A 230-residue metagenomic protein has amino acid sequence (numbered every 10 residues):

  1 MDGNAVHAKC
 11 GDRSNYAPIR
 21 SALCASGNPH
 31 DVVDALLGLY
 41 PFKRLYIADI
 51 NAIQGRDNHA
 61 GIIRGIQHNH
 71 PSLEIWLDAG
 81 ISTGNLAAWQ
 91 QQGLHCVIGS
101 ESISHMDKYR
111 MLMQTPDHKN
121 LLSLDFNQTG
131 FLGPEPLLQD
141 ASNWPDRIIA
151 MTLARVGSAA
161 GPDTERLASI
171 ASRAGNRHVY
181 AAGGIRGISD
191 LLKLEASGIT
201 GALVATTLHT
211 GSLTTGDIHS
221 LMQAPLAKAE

Functional and structural regions predicted by a protein language model:
M1, L45-I47, L73-A79, C96-I98 (+4 more regions): Hydrophobic faces of well-ordered beta-strands that scaffold small-molecule active sites in alpha/beta enzyme cores
M1-A22, N85-A87, Q91-S158: Conserved anion-binding
S26-K43: A short, N-terminal amphipathic alpha-helix
A35-L36, G65, A88, K193 (+1 more regions): Well-formed, non-transmembrane alpha-helical positions, independent of function
R44-N58, M151-S158: Glycine-rich, proline-tolerant flexible connector loops at the mouths of alpha/beta enzymes
D57-R64, L132-Q139, A160-S169, H219: Charged helix-capping and loop-helix junction motifs
N69, E74-C96, H105, L112 (+2 more regions): Catalytic cores of alpha/beta
K108-T115, L192-E230: C-terminal helical cap(s) of enzyme catalytic domains, especially alpha/beta-barrels
